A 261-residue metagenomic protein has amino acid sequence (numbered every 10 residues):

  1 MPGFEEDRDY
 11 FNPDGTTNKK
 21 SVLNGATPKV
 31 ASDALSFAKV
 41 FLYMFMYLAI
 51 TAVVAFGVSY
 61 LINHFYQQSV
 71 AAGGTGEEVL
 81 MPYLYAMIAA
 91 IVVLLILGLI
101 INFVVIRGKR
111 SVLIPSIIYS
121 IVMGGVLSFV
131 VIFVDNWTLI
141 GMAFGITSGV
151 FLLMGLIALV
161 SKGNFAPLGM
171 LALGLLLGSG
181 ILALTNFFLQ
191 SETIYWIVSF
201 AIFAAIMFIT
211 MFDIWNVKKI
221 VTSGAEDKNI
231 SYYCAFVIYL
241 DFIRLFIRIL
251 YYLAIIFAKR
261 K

Functional and structural regions predicted by a protein language model:
M1-K261: A hydrophobic alpha-helical transmembrane-helix feature that marks the membrane cores and membrane-interface segments
